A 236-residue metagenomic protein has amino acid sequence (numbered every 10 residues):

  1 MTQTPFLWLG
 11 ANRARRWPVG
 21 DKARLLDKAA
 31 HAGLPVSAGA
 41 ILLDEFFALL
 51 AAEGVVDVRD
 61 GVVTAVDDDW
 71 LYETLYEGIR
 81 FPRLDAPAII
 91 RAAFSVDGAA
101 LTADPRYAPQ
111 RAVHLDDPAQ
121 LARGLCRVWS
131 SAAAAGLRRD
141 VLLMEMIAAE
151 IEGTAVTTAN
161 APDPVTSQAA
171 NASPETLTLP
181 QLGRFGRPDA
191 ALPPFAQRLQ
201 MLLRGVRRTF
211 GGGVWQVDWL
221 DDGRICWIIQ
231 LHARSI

Functional and structural regions predicted by a protein language model:
M1-L142, E150-I151, R204-R207, V214-W215 (+2 more regions): N-terminal beta-alpha lobe that positions the nucleotide/phosphoryl donor in ATP/NTP-coupled carboxylate activation
R24, R198-Q200, I236: Long, low-complexity intrinsically disordered regions
R91, L142-M144, A155-T158, T166-A169 (+1 more regions): Residues in well-ordered beta-strands of folded domains
S95-G98, T157-E175, L202-W215, A233-I236: Phosphate-binding core of ATP-grasp and ATP-grasp-like enzymes
R106-L125, N160-A196: ATP-dependent carboxylate/phosphate-activation module, predominantly the ATP-grasp catalytic core and closely related
G136-L137, L182-D221: A long amphipathic alpha-helix within ATP-dependent nucleotide-binding catalytic cores
A155, W219, R224-I236: A short beta-strand motif that forms the metal-chelation/ATP-contact edge of phosphoryl-transfer active sites
